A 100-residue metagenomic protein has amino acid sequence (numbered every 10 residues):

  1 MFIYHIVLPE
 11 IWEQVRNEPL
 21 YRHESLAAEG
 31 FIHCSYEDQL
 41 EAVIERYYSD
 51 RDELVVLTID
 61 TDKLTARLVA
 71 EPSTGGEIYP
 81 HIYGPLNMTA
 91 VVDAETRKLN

Functional and structural regions predicted by a protein language model:
M1-N100: Conserved, structured core segments of small domains
